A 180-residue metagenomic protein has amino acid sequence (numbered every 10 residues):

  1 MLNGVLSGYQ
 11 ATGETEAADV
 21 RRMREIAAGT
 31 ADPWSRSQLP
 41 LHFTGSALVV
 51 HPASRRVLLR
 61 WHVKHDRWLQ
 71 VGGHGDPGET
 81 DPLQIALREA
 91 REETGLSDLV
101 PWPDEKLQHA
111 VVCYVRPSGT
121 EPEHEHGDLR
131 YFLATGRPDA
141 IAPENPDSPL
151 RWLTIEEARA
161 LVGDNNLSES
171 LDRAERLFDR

Functional and structural regions predicted by a protein language model:
M1-A11: N-terminal leader/capping segments at the start of a protein or of a new domain
Q10-L48: Acidic, metal-coordinating catalytic segment for phosphate/diphosphate chemistry, firing primarily on the Nudix
P40-G45, P52, V63-H65, Q70 (+1 more regions): Short connector loops at helix/strand junctions that flank enzyme active sites, especially segments positioning acidic
V50-P52, T135: Active-site beta-strand termini and strand-to-loop segments that position acidic
R55-L96: Conserved Nudix-box catalytic region and its N-terminal flanking loop in Nudix hydrolases and closely related
R55-R56, R137-I141: Short helix-loop capping/hinge motifs at secondary-structure junctions, enriched in acidic/polar residues
G95-D139: Active-site segment of metal-dependent pyrophosphate-handling enzymes, primarily the Nudix hydrolase catalytic core
R130, D139-L171: NUDIX/MutT-family hydrolases
